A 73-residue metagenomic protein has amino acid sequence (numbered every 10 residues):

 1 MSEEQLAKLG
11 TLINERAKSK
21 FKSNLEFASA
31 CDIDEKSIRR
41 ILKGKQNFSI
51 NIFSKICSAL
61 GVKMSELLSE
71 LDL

Functional and structural regions predicted by a protein language model:
M1-K20: A short, Lys/Arg-rich alpha-helix, primarily the initiator
N14, L25, S54, S65: Residues within the helices of the helix-turn-helix
F21-R39: Short alpha-helical DNA-recognition segment
K45-S58: Short, basic-rich loop-to-helix N-cap that marks the start of a DNA-contacting helix
G61-L73: Short C-terminal boundary/hinge segments that cap the last helix of small helical domains
